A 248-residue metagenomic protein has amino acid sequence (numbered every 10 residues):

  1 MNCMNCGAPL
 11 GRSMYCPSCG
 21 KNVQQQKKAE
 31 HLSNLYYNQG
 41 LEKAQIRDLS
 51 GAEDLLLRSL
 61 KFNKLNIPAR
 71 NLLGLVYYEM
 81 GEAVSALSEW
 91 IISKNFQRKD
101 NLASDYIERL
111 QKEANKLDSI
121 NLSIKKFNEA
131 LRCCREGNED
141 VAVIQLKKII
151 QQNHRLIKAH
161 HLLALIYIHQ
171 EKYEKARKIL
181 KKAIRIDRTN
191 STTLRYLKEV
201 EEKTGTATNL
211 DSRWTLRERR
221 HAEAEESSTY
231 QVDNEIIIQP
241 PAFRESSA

Functional and structural regions predicted by a protein language model:
G20-A29: Short Cys/His-rich micro-motifs in 6-15 aa windows
Q24, L60-K61, I92-N95, K148-Q151 (+1 more regions): Conserved structural position within tetratricopeptide repeats
A29-N34, I67-P68, N101-L102, S123 (+3 more regions): Helix-start (N-cap) detector for alpha-helical repeat units in TPR-like alpha-solenoids, especially tetratricopeptide
N34-Q45, K112-Q151, I157-K158: Alpha-helical adaptor scaffolds
Q45-I46, E79, F96, E113-K116 (+3 more regions): Register position in tetratricopeptide repeats
